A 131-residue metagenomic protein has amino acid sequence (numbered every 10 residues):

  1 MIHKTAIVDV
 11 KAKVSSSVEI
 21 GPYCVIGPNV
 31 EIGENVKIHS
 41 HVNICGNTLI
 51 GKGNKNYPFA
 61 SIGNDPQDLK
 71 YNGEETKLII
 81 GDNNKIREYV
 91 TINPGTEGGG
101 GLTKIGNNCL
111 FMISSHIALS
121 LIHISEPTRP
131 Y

Functional and structural regions predicted by a protein language model:
M1-L121: Domain-scale signature associated with acetyltransferase and cell-envelope carbohydrate enzymes
L119-Y131: Single conserved hydrophobic/aromatic residue that forms the stacking wall/gate of nucleotide- or nucleobase-binding
